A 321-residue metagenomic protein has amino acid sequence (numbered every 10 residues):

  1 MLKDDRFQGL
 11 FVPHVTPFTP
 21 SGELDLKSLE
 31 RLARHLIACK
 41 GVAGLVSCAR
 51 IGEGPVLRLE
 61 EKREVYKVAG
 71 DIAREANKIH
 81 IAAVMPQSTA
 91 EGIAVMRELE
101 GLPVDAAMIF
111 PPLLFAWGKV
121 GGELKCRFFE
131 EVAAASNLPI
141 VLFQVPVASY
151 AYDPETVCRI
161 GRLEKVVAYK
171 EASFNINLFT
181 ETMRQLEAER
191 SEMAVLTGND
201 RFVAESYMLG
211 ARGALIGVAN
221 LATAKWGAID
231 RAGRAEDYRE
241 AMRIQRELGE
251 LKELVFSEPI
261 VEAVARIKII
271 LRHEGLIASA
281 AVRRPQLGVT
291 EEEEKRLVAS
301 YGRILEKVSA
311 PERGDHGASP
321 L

Functional and structural regions predicted by a protein language model:
L2-S149, L287: Active-site beta->alpha loop and helix N-cap motifs at the rims of alpha/beta catalytic domains
R6-P17, H35-V42, R50, A211 (+1 more regions): C-terminal alpha-helical cap/extension of soluble enzyme domains
L29, Y66, G92, F129 (+4 more regions): A general structural signal for well-ordered alpha-helical segments in protein cores
K40-G41, N77, P103, E164 (+4 more regions): Glycine-centered loop/turn motif at secondary-structure junctions
L57, I93-V95, K119-G122, D153-E155 (+3 more regions): Short secondary-structure transition/capping segments
M85, V95-E98, L102, A107 (+2 more regions): A short, hydrophobic/aromatic-rich structural module that often spans a beta strand with its adjoining loop
E131-A134, P146-K252, F256-P259: Catalytic alpha/beta core domains of metabolic enzymes, predominantly
